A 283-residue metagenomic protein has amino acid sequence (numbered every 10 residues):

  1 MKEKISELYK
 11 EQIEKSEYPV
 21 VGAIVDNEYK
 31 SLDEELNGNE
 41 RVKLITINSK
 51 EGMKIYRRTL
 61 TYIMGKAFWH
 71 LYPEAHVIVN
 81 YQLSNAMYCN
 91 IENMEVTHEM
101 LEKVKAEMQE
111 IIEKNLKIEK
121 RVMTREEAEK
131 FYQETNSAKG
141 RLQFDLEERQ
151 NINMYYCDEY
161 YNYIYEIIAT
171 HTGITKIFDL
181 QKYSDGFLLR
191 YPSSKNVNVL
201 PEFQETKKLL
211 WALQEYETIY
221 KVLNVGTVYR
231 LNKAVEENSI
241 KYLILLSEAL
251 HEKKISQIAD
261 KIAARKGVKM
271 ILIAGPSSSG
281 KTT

Functional and structural regions predicted by a protein language model:
M1-K15: Short amphipathic, charge-patterned alpha-helical segments
Y9-Q12, M53-L71: Active/ligand-binding-proximal structured segments within catalytic/core domains that scaffold catalytic residues
P19-E28: Short, structured beta-strand/loop micro-motifs enriched in basic residues and often containing a Trp
G22, E34-M53, H76-S84, Y88-K266: Auxiliary tRNA-acceptor-end handling modules of aminoacyl-tRNA synthetases
S31-L32, L272: A structural connector/turn signal
M270-T283: Glycine-rich phosphate-binding P-loop
